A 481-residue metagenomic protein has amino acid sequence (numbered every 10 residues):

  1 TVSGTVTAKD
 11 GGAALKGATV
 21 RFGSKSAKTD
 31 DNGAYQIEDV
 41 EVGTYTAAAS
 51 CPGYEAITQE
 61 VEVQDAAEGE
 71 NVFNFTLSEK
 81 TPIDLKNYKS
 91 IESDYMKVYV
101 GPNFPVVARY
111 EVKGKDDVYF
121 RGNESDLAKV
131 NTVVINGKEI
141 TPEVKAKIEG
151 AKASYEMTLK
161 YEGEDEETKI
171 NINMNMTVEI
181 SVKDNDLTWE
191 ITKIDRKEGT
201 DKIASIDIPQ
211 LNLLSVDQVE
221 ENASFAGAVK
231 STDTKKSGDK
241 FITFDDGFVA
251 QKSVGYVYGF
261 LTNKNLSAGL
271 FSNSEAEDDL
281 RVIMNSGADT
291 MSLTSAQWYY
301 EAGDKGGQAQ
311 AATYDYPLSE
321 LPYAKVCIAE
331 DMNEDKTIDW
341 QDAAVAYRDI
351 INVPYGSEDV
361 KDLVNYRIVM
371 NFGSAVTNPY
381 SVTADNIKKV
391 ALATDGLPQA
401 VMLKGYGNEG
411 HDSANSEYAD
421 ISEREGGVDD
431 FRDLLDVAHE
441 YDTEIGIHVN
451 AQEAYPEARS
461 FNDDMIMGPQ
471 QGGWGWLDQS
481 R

Functional and structural regions predicted by a protein language model:
V2-A8, G33, F75: A short, amphipathic beta-strand motif
S24-Q36: Short, acidic Ser/Thr/Gly-rich low-complexity loop/linker segments typical of extracellular and cell-surface proteins
G33-Y35, I57-Q59, G69-F73: Short strand-edge motifs at loop-to-beta-strand transitions and within beta-strands of extracellular beta-rich domains
Q36-T44, P52: Short Pro-Gly-centered beta-turn/loop motif in secreted/extracellular proteins
A48-E60: A short, solvent-exposed loop/turn motif at the edges and junctions of modular extracellular/periplasmic domains
E62-P82: Extracellular beta-sheet/turn segments enriched in Thr/Pro/Gly and aliphatic residues
L85, K89-A400: Carbohydrate-recognition beta-sandwich/jelly-roll modules in extracellular/periplasmic carbohydrate-active proteins
D359-R481: Aromatic-lined carbohydrate-binding/catalytic grooves of carbohydrate-active enzymes
